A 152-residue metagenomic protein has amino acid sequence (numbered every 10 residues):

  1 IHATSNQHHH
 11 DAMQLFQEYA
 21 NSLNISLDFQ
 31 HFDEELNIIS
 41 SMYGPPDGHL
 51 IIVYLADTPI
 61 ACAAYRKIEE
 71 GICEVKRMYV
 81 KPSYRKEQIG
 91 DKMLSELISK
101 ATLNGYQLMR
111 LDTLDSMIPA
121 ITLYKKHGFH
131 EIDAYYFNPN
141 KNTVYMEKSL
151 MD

Functional and structural regions predicted by a protein language model:
A3-K76, K81-P82, L94-E96, K100 (+2 more regions): Acetyl-CoA-dependent GNAT
N6, Q88, G105-Y106, Y124: A signal for specific C-terminal beta-sheet/loop modules enriched in small/flexible residues with GP/PG/PP motifs
K81-E87, D115-S116: Active-site acidic-Proline motif in GNAT/NAT acetyltransferases
L94, A101-T113: Conserved GNAT acetyl-CoA-binding A-motif
Q107, L114-D152: C-terminal "cap" of GNAT-fold acetyltransferases
